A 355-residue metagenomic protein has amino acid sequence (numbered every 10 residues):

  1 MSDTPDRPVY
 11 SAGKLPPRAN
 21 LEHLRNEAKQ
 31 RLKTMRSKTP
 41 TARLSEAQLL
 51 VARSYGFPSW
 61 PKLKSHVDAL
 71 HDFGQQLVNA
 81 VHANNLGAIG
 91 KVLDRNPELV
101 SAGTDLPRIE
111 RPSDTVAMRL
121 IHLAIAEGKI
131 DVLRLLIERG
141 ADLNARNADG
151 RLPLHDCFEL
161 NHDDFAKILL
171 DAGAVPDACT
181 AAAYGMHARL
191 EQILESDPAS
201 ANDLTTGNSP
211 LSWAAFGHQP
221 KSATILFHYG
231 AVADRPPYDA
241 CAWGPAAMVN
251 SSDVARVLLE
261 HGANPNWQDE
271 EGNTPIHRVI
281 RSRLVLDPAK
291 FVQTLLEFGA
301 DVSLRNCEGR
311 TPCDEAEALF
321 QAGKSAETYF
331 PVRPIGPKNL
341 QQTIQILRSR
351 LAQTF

Functional and structural regions predicted by a protein language model:
S2-K91, R95-N96, P107: Intrinsically disordered, low-complexity eukaryotic regions enriched in glycine, serine and charged residues
A69-Q76, A166-Y184, Q192, S196 (+4 more regions): Ankyrin-repeat-protein effector appendages
D72-N79, A102-L123, R146-L152, V175-T180 (+4 more regions): Ankyrin-repeat boundary/"N-cap" motif
A88, D131-V132, D164-F165, R189 (+5 more regions): Conserved ankyrin/ankyrin-like repeat signature
L93-L99, R134-D142, I168-A174, L194-A199 (+4 more regions): Ankyrin repeat domain, specifically the short helix-to-loop turn at the C-terminus of the second helix of each repeat
D105-V116, S282-P288, A322-K338: Intrinsically disordered, low-complexity Ser/Thr- and acidic-rich flexible linkers and loops, especially at boundaries
G140-V175, T180: A generic tandem-repeat structural signature
